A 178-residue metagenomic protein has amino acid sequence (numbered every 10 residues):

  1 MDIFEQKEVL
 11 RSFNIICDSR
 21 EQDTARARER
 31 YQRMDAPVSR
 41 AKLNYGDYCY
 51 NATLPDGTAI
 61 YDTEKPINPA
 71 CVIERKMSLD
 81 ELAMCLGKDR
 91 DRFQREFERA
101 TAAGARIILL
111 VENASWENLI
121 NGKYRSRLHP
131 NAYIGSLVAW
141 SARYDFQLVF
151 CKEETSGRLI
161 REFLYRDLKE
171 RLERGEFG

Functional and structural regions predicted by a protein language model:
M1-N68, D80-G178: Non-catalytic C-terminal interaction segments of nucleic acid-processing enzymes
C71-M77: Conserved catalytic cores of phosphodiester-cleaving nucleases, focusing on short active-site segments
